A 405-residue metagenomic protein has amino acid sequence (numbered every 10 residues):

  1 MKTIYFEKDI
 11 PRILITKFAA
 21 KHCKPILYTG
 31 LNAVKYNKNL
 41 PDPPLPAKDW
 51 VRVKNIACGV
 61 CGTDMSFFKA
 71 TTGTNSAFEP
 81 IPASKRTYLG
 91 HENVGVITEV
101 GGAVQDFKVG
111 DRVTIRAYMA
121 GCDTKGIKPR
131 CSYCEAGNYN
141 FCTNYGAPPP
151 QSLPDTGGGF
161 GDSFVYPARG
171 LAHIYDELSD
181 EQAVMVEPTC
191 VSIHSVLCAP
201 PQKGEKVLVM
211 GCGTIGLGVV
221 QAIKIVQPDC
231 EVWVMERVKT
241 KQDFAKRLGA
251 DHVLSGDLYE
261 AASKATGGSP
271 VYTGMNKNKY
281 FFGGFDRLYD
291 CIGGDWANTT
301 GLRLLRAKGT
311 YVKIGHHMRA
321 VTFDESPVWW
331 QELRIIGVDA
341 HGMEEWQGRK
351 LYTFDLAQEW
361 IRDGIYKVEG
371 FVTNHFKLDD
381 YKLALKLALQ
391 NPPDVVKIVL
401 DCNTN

Functional and structural regions predicted by a protein language model:
M1-L89, D162, N403-N405: Short N-terminal strand-loop motif that marks the start of NAD(P)H/FAD-dependent oxidoreductase cofactor-binding domains
T3, K17, N276-N278, G283 (+2 more regions): C-terminal hydrophobic helical "lid"/dimerization subdomain of Rossmann-like NAD(P)H-dependent oxidoreductases
P41-C58, G73-R130, Y175-E177: Glycine-rich beta-strand-centered segment in the early N-terminal region that forms part of a ligand/cofactor-binding
E79-R86, H91, A120-M210: NAD(P)H dinucleotide-binding glycine-rich loop of Rossmann-like/cofactor-binding domains, especially the beta1-alpha1
K206-C212, I225-N298: Adenosine-nucleotide cofactor-binding segment
G216-L217: N-terminal Rossmann-fold NAD(P) dinucleotide-binding loop
S263-N278, F282, V321-T373, K382-L383: C-terminal substrate-binding/catalytic core of Rossmann-like NAD(P)-dependent dehydrogenases/reductases
R303-T322, I336: ADP-ribose/adenylate-binding Rossmann-like module
